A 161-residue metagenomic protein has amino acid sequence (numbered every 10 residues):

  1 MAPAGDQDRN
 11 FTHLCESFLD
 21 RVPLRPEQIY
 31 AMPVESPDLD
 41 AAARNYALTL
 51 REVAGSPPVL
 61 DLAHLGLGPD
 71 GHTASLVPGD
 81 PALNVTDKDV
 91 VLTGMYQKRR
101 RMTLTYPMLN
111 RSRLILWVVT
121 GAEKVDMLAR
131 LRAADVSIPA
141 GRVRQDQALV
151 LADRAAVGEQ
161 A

Functional and structural regions predicted by a protein language model:
A2-A161: Conserved phosphate- and dinucleotide-binding cores of soluble alpha/beta proteins, encompassing both enzyme active
